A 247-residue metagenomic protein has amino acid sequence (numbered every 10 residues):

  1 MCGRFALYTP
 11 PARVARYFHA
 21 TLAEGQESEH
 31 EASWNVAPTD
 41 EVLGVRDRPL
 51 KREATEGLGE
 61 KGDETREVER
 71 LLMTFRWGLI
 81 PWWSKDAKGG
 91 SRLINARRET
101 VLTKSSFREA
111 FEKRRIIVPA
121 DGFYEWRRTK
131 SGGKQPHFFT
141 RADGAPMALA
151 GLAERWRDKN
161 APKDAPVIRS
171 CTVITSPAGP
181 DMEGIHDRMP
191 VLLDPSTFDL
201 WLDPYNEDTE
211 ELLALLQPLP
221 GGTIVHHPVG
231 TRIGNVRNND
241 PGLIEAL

Functional and structural regions predicted by a protein language model:
M1-L247: Short linear sequence motif anchored by a di-proline
